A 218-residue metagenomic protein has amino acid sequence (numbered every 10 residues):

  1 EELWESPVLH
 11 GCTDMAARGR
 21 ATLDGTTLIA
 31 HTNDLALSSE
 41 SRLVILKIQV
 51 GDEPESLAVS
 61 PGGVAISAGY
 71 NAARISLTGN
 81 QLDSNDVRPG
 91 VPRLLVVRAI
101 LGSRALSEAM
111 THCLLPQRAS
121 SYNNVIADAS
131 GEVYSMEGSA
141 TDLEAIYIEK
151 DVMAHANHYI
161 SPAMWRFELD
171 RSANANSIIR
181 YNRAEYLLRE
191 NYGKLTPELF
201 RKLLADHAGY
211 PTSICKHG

Functional and structural regions predicted by a protein language model:
E1-H10, I100-L143, I148-G218: C-terminus-biased signal that marks the final domain/tail of proteins
E1-R93, S107, A119-S121: A contiguous strand-loop segment
R93-L94, Y181: Residue-level signal for cytosolic alpha-helical hairpin/rod architecture
V97: Conserved short-loop catalytic and cofactor-binding motifs
